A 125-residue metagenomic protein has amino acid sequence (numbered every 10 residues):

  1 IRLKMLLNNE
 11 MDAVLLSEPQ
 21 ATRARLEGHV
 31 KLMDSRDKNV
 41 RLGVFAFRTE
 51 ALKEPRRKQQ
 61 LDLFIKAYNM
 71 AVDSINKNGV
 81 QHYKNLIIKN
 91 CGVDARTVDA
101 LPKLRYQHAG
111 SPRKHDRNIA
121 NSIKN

Functional and structural regions predicted by a protein language model:
I1-L15, L26-E27: Short helices/loops that flank or line small-molecule/ion binding pockets
R2-M5, Q20-A21, Y83: Short, hydrophobic alpha-helical packing/hinge segments within bilobed ligand-binding/sensory domains
L15-T22, R48: Beta->alpha turn/N-cap motifs
Q20, S35-V40: Short, acidic/turn-prone active-site loops that include or flank metal/cofactor- and phosphate-binding residues
R23-S35: Ligand-binding "clamshell"
H29-V30, V40-E50: Small-molecule pocket liners
K53-N125: Secondary-structure end/capping motifs
